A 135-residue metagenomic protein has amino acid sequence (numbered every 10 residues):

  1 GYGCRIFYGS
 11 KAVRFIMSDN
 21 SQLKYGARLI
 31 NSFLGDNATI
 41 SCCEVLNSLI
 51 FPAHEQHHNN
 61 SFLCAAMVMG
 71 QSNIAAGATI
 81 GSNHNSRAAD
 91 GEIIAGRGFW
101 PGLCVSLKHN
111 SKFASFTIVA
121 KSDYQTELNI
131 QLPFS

Functional and structural regions predicted by a protein language model:
G1-I6: Core alpha-helical transmembrane segments of integral membrane proteins
Y8-G9, V13, S18-S135: Glycine-rich hexapeptide-repeat left-handed beta-helix
